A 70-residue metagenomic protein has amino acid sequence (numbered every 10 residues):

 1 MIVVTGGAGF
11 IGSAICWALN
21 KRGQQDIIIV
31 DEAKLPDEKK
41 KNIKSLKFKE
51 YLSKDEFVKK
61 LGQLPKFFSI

Functional and structural regions predicted by a protein language model:
M1-I70: N-terminal Rossmann-like NAD(P)+-binding domain of SDR-like oxidoreductases, especially those catalyzing
